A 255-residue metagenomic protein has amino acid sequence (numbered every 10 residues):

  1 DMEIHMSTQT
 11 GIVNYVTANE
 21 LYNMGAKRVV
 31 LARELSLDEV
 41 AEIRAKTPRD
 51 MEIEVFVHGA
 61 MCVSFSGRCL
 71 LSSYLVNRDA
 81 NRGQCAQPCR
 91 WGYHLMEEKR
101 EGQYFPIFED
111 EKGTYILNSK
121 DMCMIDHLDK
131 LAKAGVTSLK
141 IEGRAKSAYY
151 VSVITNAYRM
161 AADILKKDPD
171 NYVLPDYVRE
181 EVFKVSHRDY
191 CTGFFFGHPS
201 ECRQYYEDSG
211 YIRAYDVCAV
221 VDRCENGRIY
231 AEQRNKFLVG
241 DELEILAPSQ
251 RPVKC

Functional and structural regions predicted by a protein language model:
D1-V13: Active-site beta->alpha loop and helix N-cap motifs at the rims of alpha/beta catalytic domains
E3, N19-C255: Surface-exposed amphipathic alpha-helical tracts and adjacent flexible/coil segments at the periphery of soluble enzymes
